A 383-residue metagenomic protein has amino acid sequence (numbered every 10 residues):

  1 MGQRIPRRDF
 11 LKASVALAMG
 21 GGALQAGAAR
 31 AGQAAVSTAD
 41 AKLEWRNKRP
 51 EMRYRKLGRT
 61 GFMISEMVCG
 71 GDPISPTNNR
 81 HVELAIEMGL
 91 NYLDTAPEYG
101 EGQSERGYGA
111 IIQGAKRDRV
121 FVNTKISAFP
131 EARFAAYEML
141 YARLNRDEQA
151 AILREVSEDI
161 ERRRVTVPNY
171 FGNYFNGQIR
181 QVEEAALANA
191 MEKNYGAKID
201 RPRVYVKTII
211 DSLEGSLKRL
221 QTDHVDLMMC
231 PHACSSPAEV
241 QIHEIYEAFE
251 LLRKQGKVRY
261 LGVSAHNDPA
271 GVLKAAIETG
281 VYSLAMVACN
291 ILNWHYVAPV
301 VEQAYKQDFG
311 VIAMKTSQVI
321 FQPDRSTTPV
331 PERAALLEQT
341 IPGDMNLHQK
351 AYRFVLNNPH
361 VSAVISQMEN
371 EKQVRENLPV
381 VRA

Functional and structural regions predicted by a protein language model:
G2-V182: N-terminal binding-site loop/beta-alpha segment at the start of enzyme catalytic domains that lines or forms
L11-G21, Q25, W45, E66 (+4 more regions): Structured C-terminal cap/extension of enzyme domains
Y54, V82, E105, G109 (+6 more regions): Generic structural signal for well-ordered alpha-helices, preferentially at hydrophobic/aromatic core positions
L57, C69, L93, Y108 (+7 more regions): Conserved, mostly hydrophobic/aromatic
S65-C69, L93-T95, V122-T124, M228 (+4 more regions): Hydrophobic faces of well-ordered beta-strands that scaffold small-molecule active sites in alpha/beta enzyme cores
M67-T77, G196-T208, L337-P342: Active-site mouth loops of central-metabolism enzymes
D72, E98, K125-F129, C230-A233 (+4 more regions): Active-site beta-loop-alpha junctions enriched in small/polar residues
R146-L284, H295, P299, Y305 (+2 more regions): Glycine/proline-rich, positively charged, aromatic-decorated active-site loop/lid region on the catalytic face
